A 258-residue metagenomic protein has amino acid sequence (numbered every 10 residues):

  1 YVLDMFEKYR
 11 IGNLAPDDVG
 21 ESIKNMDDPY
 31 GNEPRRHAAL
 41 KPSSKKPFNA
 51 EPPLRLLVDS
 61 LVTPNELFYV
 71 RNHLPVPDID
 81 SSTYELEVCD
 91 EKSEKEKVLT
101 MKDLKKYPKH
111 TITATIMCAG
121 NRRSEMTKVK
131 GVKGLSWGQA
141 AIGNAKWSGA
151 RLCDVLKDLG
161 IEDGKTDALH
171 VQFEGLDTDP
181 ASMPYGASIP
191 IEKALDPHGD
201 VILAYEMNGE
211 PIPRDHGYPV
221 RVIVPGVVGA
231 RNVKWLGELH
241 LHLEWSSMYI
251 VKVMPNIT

Functional and structural regions predicted by a protein language model:
Y1-A50: B-type heme-binding environments
P34-T258: Structured, non-membrane catalytic/scaffold regions adjacent to prosthetic-group chemistry
